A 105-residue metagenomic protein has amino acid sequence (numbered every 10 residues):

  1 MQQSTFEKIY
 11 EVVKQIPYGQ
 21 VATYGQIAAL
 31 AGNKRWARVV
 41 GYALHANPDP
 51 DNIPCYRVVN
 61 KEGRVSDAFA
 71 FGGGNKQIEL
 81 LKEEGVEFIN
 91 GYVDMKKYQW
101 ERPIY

Functional and structural regions predicted by a protein language model:
M1-Y105: Nucleic acid-binding interface residues in structured DNA/RNA-binding domains, emphasizing the DNA-engaging scaffolds
